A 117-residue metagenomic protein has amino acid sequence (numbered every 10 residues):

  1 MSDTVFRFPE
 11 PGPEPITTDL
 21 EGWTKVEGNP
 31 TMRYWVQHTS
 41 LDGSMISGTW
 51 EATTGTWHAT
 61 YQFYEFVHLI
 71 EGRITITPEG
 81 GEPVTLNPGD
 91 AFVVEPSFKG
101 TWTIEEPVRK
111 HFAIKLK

Functional and structural regions predicted by a protein language model:
M1-S44: A short, N-terminal "cap"/entry segment at the start of jelly-roll beta-barrel domains of the cupin/DSBH fold
G43-Y61, E95-P96: Conserved short histidine dyad/triad with adjacent acidic residue
A59, I76, K110-F112: Short hydrophobic/aromatic-rich beta-strand segments that constitute the beta-sheet cores of beta-sandwich/beta-barrel
Y61-I76: Short, conserved beta-strand element in jelly-roll/cupin
T77-E79, T103: A generic structural motif
G80-P96: Short acidic-glycine-tyrosine-enriched beta hairpin
P96-K117: Ligand-binding loop in jelly-roll beta-barrel domains
